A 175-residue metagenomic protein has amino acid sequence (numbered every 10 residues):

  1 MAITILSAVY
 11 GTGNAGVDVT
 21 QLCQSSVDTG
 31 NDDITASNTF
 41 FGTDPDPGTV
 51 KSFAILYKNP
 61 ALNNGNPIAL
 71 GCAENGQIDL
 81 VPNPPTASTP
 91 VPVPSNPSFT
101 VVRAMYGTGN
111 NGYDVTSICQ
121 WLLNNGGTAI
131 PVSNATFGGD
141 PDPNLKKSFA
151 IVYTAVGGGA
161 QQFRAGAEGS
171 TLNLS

Functional and structural regions predicted by a protein language model:
M1-S175: Extracellular, modular beta-sheet/disulfide-rich ectodomains of secreted and cell-surface proteins
